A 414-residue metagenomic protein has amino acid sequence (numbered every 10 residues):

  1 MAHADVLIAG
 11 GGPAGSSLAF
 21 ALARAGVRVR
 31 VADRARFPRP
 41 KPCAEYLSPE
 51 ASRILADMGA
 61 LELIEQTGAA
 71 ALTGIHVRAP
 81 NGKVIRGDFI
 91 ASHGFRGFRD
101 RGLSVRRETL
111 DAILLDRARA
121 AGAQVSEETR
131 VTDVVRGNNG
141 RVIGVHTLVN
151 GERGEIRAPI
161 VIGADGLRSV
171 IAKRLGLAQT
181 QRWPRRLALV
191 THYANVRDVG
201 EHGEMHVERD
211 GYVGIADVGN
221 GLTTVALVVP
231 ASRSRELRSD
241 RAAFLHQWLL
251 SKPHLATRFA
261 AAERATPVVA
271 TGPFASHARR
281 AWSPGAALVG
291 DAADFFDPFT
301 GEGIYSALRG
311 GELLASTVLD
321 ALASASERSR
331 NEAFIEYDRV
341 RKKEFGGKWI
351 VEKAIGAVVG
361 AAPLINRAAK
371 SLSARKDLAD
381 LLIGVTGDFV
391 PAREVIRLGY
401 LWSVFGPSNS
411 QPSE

Functional and structural regions predicted by a protein language model:
M1-G12: Beta1/beta-strand and adjacent pyrophosphate-binding region of the FAD-binding site in flavoprotein oxidoreductases
G15-S16: N-terminal Rossmann-fold NAD(P) dinucleotide-binding loop
A23-C43: Glycine-rich FAD pyrophosphate-binding loop
P42-N81: N-terminal FAD cofactor-binding segment of flavoenzymes
S92-D116, R235-D240: Short beta-strand to alpha-helix junction loop
R117-A256: Predominantly flavin-linked oxidoreductase catalytic cores and closely associated redox partners
R235-A323: FAD/FMN-dependent oxidoreductases across multiple families
L319-E414: C-terminal helical "tail/cap" subdomain of flavin- and related membrane-associated enzymes
